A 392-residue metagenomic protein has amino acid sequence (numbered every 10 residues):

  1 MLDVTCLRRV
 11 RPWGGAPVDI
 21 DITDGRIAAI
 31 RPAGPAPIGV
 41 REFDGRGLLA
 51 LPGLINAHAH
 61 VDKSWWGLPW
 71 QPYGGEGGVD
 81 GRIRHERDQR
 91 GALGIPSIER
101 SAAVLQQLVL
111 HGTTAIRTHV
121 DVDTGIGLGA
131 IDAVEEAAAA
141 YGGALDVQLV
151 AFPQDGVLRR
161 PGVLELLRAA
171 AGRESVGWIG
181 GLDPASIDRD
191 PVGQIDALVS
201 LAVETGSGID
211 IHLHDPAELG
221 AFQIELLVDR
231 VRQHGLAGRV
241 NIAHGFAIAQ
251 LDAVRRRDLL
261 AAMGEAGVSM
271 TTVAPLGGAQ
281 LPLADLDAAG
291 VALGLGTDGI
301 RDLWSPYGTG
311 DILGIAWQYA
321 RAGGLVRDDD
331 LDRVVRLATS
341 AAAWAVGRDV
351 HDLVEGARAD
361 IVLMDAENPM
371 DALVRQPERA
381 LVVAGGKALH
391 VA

Functional and structural regions predicted by a protein language model:
M1-I38, P369: N-terminal metal-binding scaffold of metallo-dependent hydrolase/deaminase domains
G34-L51: Active-site metal-binding motif and surrounding structural segment of the metallo-beta-lactamase
L48-W70: Di-metal (Zn2+ and/or Mg2+/Mn2+) metal-binding site signature of metallo-dependent hydrolases with the MBL/beta-CASP
S64-S97, G172-W178, Q223-N241, L259-A262 (+1 more regions): Active-site gating loops and adjacent loop-to-helix segments of metal-dependent hydrolytic enzymes
G67-H119, G125-G142, R168-G172: Alpha-helical scaffold segments that flank or form the walls of functional sites
A144, V150-P161, G172-L281, A292 (+1 more regions): Active-site core of metal-dependent hydrolases
R230-V240, A284-A366: His/Asp/Glu-enriched, well-ordered alpha-helical/loop segment that forms or immediately abuts the divalent-metal
E355-A392: C-terminal cap of metal-dependent C-N hydrolases
